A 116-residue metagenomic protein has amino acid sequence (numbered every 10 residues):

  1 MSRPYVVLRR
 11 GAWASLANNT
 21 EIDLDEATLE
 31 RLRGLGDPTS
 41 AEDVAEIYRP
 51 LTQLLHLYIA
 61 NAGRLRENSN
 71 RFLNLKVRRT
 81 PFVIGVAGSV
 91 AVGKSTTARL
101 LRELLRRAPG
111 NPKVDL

Functional and structural regions predicted by a protein language model:
S2-P4, P112-K113: Generic structural motif recognizing short loop/turn segments at the entrances and edges of beta-strands
R3-V83: Extreme N-terminal, non-catalytic leader segments that precede Walker-type/kinase nucleotide-binding cores
H56-G63, A91, R102, R106: Generic short alpha-helical segment signal, independent of protein family or function, capturing local helix propensity
R64, S95, G110-N111: Short, solvent-exposed secondary-structure capping/transition elements
V83-S89, D115-L116: Extended hydrophobic secondary-structure segments that form protein cores and membrane-embedded regions
V86-R102: Glycine-rich phosphate-binding P-loop
E103-D115: Post-Walker A helix-loop "phosphate-sensing" segment adjacent to the P-loop in P-loop NTPases
